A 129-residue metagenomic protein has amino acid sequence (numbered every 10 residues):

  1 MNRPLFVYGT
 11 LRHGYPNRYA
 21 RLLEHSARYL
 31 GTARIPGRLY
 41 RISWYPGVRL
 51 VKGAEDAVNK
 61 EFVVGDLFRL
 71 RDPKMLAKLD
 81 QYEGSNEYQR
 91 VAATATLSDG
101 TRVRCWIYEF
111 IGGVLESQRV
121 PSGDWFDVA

Functional and structural regions predicted by a protein language model:
M1-A129: Glycine-aromatic micro-motifs
